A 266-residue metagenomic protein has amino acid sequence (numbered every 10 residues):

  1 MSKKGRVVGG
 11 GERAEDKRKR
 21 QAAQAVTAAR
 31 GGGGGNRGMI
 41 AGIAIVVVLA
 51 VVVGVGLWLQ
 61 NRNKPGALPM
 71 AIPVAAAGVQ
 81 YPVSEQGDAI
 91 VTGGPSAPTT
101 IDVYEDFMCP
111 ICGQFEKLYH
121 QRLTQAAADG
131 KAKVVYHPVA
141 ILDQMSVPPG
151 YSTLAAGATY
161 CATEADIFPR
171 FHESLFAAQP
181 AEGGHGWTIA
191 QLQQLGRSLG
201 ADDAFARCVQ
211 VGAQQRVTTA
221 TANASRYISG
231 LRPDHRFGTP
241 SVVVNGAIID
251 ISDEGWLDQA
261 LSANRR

Functional and structural regions predicted by a protein language model:
K3-A44, V52, G56-Q60, R197-R266: C-terminal cap of thioredoxin/glutaredoxin-like
V53-V74: C-terminal region of N-terminal signal peptides and the immediate post-cleavage residues of exported proteins
Q80-P98: A short beta-strand-turn-helix
P95, A128-D129, P233-R236: Extracellular/periplasmic catalytic domains that process cell-envelope and extracellular macromolecules
T100-V103: Short, well-ordered beta-strand elements
F107, G113-Q191: Structural alpha/beta surface segment adjacent to cysteine/selenocysteine redox centers across thiol/disulfide enzymes
P110-G113, R207-V209: Sequence contexts marking disulfide-bonded cysteines in secreted/extracellular proteins
